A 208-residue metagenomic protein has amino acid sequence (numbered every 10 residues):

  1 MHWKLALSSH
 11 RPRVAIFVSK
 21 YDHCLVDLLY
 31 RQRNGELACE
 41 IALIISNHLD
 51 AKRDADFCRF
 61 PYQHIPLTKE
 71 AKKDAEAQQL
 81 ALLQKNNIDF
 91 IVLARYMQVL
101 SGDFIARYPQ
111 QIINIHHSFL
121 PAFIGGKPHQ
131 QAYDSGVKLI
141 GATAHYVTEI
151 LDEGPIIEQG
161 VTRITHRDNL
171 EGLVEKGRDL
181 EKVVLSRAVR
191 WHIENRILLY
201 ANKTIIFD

Functional and structural regions predicted by a protein language model:
M1-H10: A conserved regulatory-domain signal marking ACT and ACT-like small-molecule sensing domains and adjacent regulatory
R11-V14, Q111: Residues that mark the start of a beta-strand
A15-H23: Short, glycine-rich nucleotide/cofactor-binding loops
C24-R33: Histidine-anchored nucleotide/phosphate-binding helix
R33-E40: A short alpha->loop->secondary-structure connector
E40-D50: Short internal beta-strands
I45, I65-A71: Short beta->alpha junction loops
H48, C58, A71, A75 (+1 more regions): Donor/substrate-binding cores of folate-linked one-carbon enzymes
